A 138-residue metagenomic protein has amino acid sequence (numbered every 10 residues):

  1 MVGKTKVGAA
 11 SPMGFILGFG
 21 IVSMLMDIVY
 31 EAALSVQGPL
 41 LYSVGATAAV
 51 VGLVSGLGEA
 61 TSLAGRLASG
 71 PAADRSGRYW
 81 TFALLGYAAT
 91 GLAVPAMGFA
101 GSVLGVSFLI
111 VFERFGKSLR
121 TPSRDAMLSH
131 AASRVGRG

Functional and structural regions predicted by a protein language model:
K6-S62: Helix-loop boundary and gating motifs at the non-cytosolic
G18-F19, L104-I110: Short hydrophobic/alpha-helical segments at membrane-entry points of transmembrane helices in Major Facilitator
A32, T61-A68, A96, L119: Residue positions within transmembrane alpha-helices of multi-pass solute transporters
L40, V44, R75-S76, M127-A132: Helix-to-coil boundary motifs at intracellular loop junctions of multi-pass secondary transporters
G65-R78: Helix-to-loop junctions at the C-terminal end of transmembrane segments in multipass secondary transporters
R75-Y87: Cytoplasmic membrane-interface "Motif A"-like loop-to-helix N-cap segments of 12-TM Major Facilitator Superfamily
A88-S102: C-terminal ends and interior cores of transmembrane alpha-helices in multi-pass membrane transporters/permeases
L109-G138: Cytoplasmic helix-loop-helix junction between adjacent transmembrane helices in 12-TM secondary transporters
